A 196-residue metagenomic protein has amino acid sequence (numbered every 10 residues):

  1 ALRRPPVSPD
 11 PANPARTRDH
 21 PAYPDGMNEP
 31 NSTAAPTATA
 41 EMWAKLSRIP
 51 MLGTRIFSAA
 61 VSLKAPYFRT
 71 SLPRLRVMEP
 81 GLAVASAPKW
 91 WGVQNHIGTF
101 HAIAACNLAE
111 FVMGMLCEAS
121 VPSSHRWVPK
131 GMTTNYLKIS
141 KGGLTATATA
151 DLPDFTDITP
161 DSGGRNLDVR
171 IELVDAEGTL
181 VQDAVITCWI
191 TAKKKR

Functional and structural regions predicted by a protein language model:
A1-G26: N-terminal amphipathic/basic-hydrophobic helices that include classical n-h-c signal peptides and signal-anchor
Y23-V84: Non-catalytic linker/capping segments at the edges of enzyme domains
N28-M51, S140-K141, D151-R196: HotDog/MaoC-like acyl-thioester-processing domains
M42-W43, P88, G92-G114: Hot-dog-fold acyl-thioester-processing enzymes
R69-L75, K130-Y136, F155-T156: Short structured motifs
S71, G81-A83, H125-M132, G142-L144 (+1 more regions): A generic structural signal for short beta-strands and their flanking turns/coil linkers
R74, T133-N135, T147-T149, E172 (+1 more regions): Residues located in well-ordered beta-strands
L116-D151: Hydrophobic beta-strand-centered segment that forms part of the acyl-chain substrate-binding groove
